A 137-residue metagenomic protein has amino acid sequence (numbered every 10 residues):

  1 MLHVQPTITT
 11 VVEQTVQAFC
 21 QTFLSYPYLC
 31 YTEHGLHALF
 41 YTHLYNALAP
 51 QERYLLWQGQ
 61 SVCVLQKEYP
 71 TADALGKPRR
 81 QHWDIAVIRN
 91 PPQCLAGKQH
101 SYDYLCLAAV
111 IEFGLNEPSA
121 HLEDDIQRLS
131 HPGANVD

Functional and structural regions predicted by a protein language model:
M1-N46: Charged, often low-complexity linker/regulatory segments
C30-V62, L75-P78: Short, well-structured hydrophobic secondary-structure segments
E33, Q66-E68, E112: Acidic-residue sensor for enzyme active/binding pockets
F40-Y45, I85-Q93, L129-S130: Short, well-ordered amphipathic alpha-helices
Y54-D103: Active-site metal-binding core of divalent-cation-utilizing nuclease and nuclease-like domains
R80, C94-K98, N116-H131: Active-site-adjacent loop/helix micro-motif of nuclease/hydrolase catalytic cores
I85-R89, C106-N116, L129: Conserved catalytic cores of phosphodiester-cleaving nucleases, focusing on short active-site segments
A134-D137: Nucleic-acid nuclease catalytic cores
